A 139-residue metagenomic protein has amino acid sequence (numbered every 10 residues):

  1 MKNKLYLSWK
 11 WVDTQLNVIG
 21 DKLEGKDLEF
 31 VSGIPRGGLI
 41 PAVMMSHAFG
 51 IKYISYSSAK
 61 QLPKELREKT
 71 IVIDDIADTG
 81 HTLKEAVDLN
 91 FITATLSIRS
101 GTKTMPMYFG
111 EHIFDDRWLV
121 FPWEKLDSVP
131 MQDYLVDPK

Functional and structural regions predicted by a protein language model:
M1-K139: PRPP-associated nucleotide enzymes
